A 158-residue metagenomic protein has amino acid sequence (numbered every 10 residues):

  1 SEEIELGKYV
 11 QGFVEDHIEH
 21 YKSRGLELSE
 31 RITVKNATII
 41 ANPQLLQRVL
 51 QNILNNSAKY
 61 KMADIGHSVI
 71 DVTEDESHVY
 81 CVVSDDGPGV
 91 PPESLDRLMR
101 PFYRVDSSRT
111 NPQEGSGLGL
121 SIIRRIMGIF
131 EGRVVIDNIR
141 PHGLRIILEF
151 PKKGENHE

Functional and structural regions predicted by a protein language model:
E2-I18: A conserved beta-strand-to-alpha-helix junction within the catalytic ATP-binding
T38-A41: Conserved micro-motifs of the catalytic ATP-binding
S57-K61: Short helix-loop "hinge" at the ATP-lid/N-box region of the Bergerat-fold HATPase_c
D85: Acidic ATP/Mg2+-coordinating residue in the GHKL
V90-F102: Short conserved segment of the HATPase_c
L98, E114, G119, I123: Short alpha-helical Gxxx[C/S/T] motif in the catalytic ATP-binding
E131-G132: Conserved glycine-rich
